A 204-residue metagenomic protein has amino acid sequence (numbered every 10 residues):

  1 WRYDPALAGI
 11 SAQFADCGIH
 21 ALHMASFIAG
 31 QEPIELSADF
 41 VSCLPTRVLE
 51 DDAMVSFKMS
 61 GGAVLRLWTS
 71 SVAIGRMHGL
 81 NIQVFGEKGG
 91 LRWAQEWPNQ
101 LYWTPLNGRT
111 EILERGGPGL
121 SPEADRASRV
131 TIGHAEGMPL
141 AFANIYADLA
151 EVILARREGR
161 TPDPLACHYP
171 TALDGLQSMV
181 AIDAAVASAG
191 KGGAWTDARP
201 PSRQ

Functional and structural regions predicted by a protein language model:
W1-R47, L101, G192: Predominantly a Rossmann-like dinucleotide-binding segment in NAD(P)-dependent oxidoreductases
R2, M54-G61, K88-Y169, Q204: C-terminal glycine/acidic-rich active-site capping loop/insertion
I19, P45, W68-R76, G137: Glycine-rich phosphate/pyrophosphate-binding beta-alpha loops
A21-L22, I145-A150, I182: A general structural signal for well-ordered alpha-helical segments in protein cores
Q31-E32, R47-L49, A63, R76-L80: Glycine/proline-rich active-site loop of Rossmann-fold NAD(P)-dependent oxidoreductases
A187-Q204: C-terminal capping/lid region of NAD(P)-dependent oxidoreductase domains
